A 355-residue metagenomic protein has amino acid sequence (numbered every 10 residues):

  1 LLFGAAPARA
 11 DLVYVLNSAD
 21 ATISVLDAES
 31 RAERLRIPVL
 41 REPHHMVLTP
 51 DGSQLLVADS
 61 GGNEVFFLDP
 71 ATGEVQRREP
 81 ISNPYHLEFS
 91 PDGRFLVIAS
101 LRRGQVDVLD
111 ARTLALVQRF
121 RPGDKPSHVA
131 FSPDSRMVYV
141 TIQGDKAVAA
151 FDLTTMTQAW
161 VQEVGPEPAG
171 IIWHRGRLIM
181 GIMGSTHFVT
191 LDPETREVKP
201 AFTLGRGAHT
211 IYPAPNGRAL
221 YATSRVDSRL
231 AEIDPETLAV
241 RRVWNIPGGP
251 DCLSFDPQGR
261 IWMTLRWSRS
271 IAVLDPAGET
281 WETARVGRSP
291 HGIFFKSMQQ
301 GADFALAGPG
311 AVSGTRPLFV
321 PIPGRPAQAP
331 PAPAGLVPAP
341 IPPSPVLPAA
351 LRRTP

Functional and structural regions predicted by a protein language model:
L1-F3: Hydrophobic core
A5-P355: Predominantly soluble domains enriched in secretory-pathway, periplasmic, or organellar proteins
